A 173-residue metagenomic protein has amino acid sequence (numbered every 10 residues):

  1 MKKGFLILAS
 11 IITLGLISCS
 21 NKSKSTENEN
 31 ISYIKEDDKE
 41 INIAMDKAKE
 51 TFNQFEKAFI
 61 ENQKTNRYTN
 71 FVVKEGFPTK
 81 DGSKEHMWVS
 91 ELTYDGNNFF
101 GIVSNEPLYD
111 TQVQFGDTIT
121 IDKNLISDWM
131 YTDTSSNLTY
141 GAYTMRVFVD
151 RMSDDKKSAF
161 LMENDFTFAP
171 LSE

Functional and structural regions predicted by a protein language model:
M1-G4: Positively charged n-region of N-terminal signal peptides that target proteins for export
G15-S18: C-terminal motif of bacterial Sec signal peptides marking the signal peptidase cleavage site
S20-K22: Bacterial signal peptide processing site
N30-D81, W88: N-terminal secretory signal peptides
Y68-N70, K84-H86, N98, Q114-G116: Extracytoplasmic
M87-Y94: Short beta-strand-centered aromatic/proline hotspots
F100-T118: Short solvent-exposed strand/turn elements
T120-E173: C-terminal partner/receptor-binding element of secreted or periplasmic proteins
